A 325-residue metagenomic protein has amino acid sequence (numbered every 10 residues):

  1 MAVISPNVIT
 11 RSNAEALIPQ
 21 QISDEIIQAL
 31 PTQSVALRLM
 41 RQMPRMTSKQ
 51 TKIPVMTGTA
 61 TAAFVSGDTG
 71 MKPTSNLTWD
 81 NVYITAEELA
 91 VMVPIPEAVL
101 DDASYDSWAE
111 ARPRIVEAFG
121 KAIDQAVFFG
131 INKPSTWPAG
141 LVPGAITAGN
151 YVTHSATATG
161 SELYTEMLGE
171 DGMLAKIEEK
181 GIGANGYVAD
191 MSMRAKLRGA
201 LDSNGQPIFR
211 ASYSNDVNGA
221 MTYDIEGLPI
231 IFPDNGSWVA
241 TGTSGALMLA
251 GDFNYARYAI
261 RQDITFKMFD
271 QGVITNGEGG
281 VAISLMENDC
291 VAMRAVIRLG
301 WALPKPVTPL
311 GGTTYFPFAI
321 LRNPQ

Functional and structural regions predicted by a protein language model:
M1-E25, V35, P44, S66 (+2 more regions): Protruding loop/beta-arch "assembly-hinge" segments enriched in small, turn-prone residues
A2-V91: Assembly/oligomerization interface modules of large self-assembling protein complexes
Q21-V35, S107-I123, V127, M173 (+1 more regions): Short, Φ-rich (hydrophobic/aromatic) sequence segments
T47, G140-V291, I297, Q325: Extended oligomerization regions of viral-like shell subunits
T57-A62, A90, V99, K121 (+4 more regions): Short loop/turn segments at secondary-structure transitions that flank enzyme active sites
T61-V65, A103-S104, K196-G199, Y258 (+1 more regions): Short helix/loop capping segments that flank catalytic or ligand/cofactor-binding pockets
G67-K72, S107-R112, D202-N204, G245 (+1 more regions): Short intrinsically disordered coil segments
Y83, E88-K176, S203, I320-Q325: Alpha-helical scaffold segments that mediate packing/assembly in large oligomeric complexes
